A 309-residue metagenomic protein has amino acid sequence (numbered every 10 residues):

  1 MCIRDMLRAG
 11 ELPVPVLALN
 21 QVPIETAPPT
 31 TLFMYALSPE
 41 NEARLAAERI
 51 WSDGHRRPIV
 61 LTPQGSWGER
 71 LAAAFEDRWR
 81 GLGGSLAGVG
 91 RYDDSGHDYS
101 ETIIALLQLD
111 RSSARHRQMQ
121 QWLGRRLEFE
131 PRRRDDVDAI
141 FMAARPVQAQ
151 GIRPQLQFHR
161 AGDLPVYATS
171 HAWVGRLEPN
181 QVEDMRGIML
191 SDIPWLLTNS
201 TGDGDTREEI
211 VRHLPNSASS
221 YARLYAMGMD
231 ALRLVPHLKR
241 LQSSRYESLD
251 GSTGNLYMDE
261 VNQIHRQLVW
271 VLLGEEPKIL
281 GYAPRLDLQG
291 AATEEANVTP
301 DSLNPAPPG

Functional and structural regions predicted by a protein language model:
R4-D5, E42-A46, W67, L71-R78 (+6 more regions): Stable alpha-helical elements in mature extracytoplasmic
R4-R91: Extracytoplasmic ligand/sensor domains, especially the bilobed periplasmic-binding protein
D5-M6, Q267-W270, E276-Y282, L286-G309: Compositionally biased, proline/threonine/alanine/serine-rich low-complexity intrinsically disordered stretches
P15-L19, R57-P63, R111-P146, D163-T169: Periplasmic-binding protein-like
Q21-T26, Q64-E69, Y92-H97, R145-A149 (+2 more regions): Solvent-exposed loop/turn segments at secondary-structure junctions within structured extracellular/periplasmic domains
P29-F33, L37, Y99-M119, D135-V137 (+1 more regions): Extracellular/periplasmic periplasmic-binding protein-like sensory domains
T30-E40, R57-G65, G88-Y92, L127-E130 (+4 more regions): Second-shell loop/turn segments in exported
R207-A283: Segments of small-molecule ligand-sensing domains
